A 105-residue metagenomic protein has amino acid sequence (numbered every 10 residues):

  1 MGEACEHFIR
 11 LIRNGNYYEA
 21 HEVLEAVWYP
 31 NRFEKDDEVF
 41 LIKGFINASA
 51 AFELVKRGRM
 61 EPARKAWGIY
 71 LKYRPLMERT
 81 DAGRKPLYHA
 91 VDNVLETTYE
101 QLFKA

Functional and structural regions predicted by a protein language model:
M1-I9, P86-V91: Long, acidic, intrinsically disordered low-complexity segments
C5, I12, Y17, L24-E25 (+3 more regions): Inward-facing hydrophobic residues that define packing positions of alpha-helical scaffold repeats
N31, Y73-D81: Alpha-helical junction/boundary sensor with strong preference for TPR arrays
E34, V39-L41: Residue signature of alpha-solenoid helical repeat architecture, marking inter-repeat boundaries and helix-start
P86-A105: Terminal, low-structured helical/coil segments at or just beyond the last alpha-helical repeat
